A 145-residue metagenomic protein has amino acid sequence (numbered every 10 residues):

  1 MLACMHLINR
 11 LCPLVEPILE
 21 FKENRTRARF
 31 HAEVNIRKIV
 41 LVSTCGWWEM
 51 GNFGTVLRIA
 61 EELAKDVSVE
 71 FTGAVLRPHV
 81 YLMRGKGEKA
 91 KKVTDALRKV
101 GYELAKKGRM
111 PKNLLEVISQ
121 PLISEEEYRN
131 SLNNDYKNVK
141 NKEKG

Functional and structural regions predicted by a protein language model:
M1-V67: Helix-loop-strand module that forms the ligand-binding subsite of alpha/beta enzymes
E49-N52, L57-G145: Glycine-rich phosphate/pyrophosphate-binding loop and the adjoining helix
